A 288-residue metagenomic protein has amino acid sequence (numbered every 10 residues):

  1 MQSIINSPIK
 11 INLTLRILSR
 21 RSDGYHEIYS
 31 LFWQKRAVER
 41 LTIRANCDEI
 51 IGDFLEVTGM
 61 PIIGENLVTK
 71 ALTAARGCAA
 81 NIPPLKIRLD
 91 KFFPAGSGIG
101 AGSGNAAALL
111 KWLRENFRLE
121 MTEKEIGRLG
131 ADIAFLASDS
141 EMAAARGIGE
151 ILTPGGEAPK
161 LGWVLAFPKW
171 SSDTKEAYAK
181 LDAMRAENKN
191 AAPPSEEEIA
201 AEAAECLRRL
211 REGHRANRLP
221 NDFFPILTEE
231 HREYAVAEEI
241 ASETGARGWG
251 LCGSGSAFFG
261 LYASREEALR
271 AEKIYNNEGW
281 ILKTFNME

Functional and structural regions predicted by a protein language model:
M1-S97, R114-E115, L119-E120, A158-P159 (+1 more regions): ATP-binding N-lobe of GHMP and related small-molecule kinases
N6, R88-D90, G130, A137 (+3 more regions): Short beta-strand segments
S30-F32, E125, I133, E150-G156: A generic local secondary-structure boundary/capping motif
E49, P94-A95, A134-F135, A143 (+2 more regions): Short, active-site-adjacent cap segments at secondary-structure transitions
G52, S138-G248, A263-N276, K283-E288: Conserved, helical-rich catalytic subdomain that frames metal- and/or nucleotide-binding sites in enzyme alpha/beta
V68, S97-K124, F135-D139: DPxDG-like acidic metal-binding loop motif
G77-R88, K111-L129, R265-N277: Phosphate-handling active-site elements
L251-R265: N-terminal pre-core extensions flanking Radical SAM catalytic domains
